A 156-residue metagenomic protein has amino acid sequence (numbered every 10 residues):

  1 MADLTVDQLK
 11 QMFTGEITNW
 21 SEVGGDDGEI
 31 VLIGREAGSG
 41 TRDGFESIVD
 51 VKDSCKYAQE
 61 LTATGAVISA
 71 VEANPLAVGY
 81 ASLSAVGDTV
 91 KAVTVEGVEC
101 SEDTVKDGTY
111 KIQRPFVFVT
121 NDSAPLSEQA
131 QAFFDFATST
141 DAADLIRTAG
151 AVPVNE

Functional and structural regions predicted by a protein language model:
M1-E156: Exported/periplasmic ABC-transporter solute-binding proteins
